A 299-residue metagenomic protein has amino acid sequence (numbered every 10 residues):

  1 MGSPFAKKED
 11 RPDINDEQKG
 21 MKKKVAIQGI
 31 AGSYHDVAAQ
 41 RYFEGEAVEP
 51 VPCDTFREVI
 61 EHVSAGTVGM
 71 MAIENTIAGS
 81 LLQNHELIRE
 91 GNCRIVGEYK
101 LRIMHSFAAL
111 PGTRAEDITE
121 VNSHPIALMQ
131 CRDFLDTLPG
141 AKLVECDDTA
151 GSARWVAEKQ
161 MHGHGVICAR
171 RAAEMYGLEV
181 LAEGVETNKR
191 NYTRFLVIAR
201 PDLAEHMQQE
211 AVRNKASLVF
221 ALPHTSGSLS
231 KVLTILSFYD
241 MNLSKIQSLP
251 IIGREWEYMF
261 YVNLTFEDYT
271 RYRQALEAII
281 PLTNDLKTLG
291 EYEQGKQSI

Functional and structural regions predicted by a protein language model:
M1-I299: Domain-level signature for soluble enzymes in the chorismate/prephenate branch of the shikimate pathway
